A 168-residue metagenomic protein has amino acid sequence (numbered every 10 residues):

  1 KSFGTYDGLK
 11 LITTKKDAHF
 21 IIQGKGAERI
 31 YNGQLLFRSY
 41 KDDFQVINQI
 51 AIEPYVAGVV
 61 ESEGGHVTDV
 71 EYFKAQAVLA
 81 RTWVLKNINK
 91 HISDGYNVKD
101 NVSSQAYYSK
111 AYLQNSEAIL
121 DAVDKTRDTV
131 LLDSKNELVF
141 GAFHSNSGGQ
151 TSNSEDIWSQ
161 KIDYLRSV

Functional and structural regions predicted by a protein language model:
K1-V168: Conserved, single-site charged/polar hotspot
